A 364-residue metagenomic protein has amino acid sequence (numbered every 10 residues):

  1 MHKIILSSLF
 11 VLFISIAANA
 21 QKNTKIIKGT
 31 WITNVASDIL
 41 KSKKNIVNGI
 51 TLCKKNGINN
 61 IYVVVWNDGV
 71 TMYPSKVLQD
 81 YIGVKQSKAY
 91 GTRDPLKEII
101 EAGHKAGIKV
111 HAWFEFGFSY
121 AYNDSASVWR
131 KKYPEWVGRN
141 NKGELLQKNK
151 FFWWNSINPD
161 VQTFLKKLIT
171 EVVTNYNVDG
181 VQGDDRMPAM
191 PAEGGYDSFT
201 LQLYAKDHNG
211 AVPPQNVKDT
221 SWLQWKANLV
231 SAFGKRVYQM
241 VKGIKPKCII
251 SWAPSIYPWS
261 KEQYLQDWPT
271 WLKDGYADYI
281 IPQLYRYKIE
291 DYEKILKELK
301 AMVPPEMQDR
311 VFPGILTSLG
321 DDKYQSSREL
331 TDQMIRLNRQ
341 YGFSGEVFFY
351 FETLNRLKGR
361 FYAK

Functional and structural regions predicted by a protein language model:
T24-K28, S37-L40, G117-N175: Active-site-adjacent "subsite" loops/lids of carbohydrate-active enzymes
N45-T71, N175-G180, Y276-Y279, Q340-E346: Catalytic domains of carbohydrate-active enzymes, especially glycoside hydrolases
I58-T92: Aromatic-lined carbohydrate-binding/catalytic grooves of carbohydrate-active enzymes
I58-V65, P95-L145, Q182-D185: Glycine-rich, aromatic-flanked loop segments that form ligand/cofactor-binding clefts across common enzyme folds
Y73-K85, F118-Q147, D185-P214: Aromatic- and acidic-residue-enriched segments that line the glycan-binding/catalytic groove of carbohydrate-active
K109-F116, Q182-M190, N216-Y264, D309-G320: Aromatic-lined carbohydrate-recognition surfaces of secreted/lumenal glycan-active proteins
S119-Y122, Q182, P191, G243-I244 (+2 more regions): Substrate-binding cleft/loops of secretory-pathway carbohydrate-active enzymes
Y276-Y292, L299-M302, E306-K364: Substrate-binding cleft of secreted/luminal carbohydrate-active enzymes
